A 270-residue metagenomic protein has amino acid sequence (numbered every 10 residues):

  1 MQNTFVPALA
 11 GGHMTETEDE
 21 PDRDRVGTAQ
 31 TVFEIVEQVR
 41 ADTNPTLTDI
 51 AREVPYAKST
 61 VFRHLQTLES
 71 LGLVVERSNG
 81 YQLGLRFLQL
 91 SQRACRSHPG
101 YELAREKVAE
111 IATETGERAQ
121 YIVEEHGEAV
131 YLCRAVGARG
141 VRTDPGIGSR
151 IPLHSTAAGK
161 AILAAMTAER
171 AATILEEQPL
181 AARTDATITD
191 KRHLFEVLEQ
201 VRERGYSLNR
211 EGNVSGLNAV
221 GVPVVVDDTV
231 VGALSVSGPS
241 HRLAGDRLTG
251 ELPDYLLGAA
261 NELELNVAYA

Functional and structural regions predicted by a protein language model:
Q2-Y101, N261, L265: N-terminal helix-turn-helix
L83-T115, L132-R134, R139-D144: Conserved segment of winged-helix/HTH DNA-binding domains
V108-G116, Q120-V123, E264: Short regulatory alpha-helical segment in sensory/regulatory domains of signaling proteins that mediates
T143-E211: Short, solvent-exposed recognition segments
N218-V222: Short hydrophobic beta-strand micro-motif common in sensory/regulatory domains
V224-D227: Sensor-regulatory modules in signal-transduction proteins
V230: Glycine-rich acetyl-CoA-binding "A-motif" of GNAT/NAT acetyltransferases
A233-A270: Juxtadomain coupling helices with adjacent low-complexity linkers
